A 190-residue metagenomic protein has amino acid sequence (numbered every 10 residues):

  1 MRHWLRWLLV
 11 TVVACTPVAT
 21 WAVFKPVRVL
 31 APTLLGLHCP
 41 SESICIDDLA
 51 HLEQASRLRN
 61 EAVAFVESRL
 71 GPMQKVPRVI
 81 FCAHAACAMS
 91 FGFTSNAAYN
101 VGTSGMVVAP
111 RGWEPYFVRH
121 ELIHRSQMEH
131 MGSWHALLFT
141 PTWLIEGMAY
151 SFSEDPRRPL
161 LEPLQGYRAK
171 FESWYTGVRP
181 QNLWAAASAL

Functional and structural regions predicted by a protein language model:
L5-K25: Hydrophobic membrane-insertion alpha-helices, especially the h-region of bacterial N-terminal signal peptides
F24-S43: Ser/Thr/Pro/Gly-rich low-complexity linker/stalk segments immediately outside membranes or between
D47-A97, V101-G102, R111: Auxiliary, metal-adjacent structural segments of Zn-dependent hydrolase domains
E67-C82, W134-T140, L160-Q165: Surface-exposed patches in mature extracellular/periplasmic domains of secreted proteins
G102-R119, S133-P141: Short pre-active-site segment immediately N-terminal to the catalytic Zn-binding motif
Y116-E129, A149-Y150: Active-site recognition of the HExxH zinc-binding catalytic motif
L137-W174: Post-HExxH zinc-binding segment in Zn-dependent metallohydrolases
E172-L190: Short, low-complexity, Pro/Ser/Thr/Gly-rich segments in the mature regions of secreted, periplasmic
